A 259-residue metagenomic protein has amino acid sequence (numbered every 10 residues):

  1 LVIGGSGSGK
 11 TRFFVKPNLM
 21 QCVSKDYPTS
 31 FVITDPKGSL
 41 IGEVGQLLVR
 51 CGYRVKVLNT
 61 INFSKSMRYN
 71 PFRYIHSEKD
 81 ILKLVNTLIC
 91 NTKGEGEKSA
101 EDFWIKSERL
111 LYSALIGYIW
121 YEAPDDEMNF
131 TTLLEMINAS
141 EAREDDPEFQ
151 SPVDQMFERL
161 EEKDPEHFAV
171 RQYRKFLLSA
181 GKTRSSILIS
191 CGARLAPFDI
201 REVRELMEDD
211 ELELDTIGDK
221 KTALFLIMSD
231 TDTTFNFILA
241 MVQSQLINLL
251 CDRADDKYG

Functional and structural regions predicted by a protein language model:
L1-G259: P-loop NTPase motor domains
